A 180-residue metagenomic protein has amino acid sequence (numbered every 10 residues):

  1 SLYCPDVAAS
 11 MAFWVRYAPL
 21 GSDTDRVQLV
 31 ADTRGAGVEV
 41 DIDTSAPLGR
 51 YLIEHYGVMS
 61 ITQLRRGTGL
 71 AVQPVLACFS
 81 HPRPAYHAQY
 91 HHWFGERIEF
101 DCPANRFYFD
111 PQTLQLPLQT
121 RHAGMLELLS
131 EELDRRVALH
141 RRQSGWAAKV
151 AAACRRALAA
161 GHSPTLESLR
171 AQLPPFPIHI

Functional and structural regions predicted by a protein language model:
S1-L70: N-terminal functional module of multi-domain proteins
W14-S22, Y86-H92, H162: Short, solvent-exposed secondary-structure boundary motifs
D23, R34, Q73, F94 (+1 more regions): A generic structural signal for well-ordered coil/turn residues at beta-strand boundaries that shape enzyme active-site
V40-T44, F79-H81, P111: Short, structured patches in soluble enzyme cores that scaffold and shape functional sites
V72-H91: Beta-rich nucleic-acid/ligand-interaction surfaces
P84, H92-I180: Extended mid-to-C-terminal alpha-helical interaction segments
